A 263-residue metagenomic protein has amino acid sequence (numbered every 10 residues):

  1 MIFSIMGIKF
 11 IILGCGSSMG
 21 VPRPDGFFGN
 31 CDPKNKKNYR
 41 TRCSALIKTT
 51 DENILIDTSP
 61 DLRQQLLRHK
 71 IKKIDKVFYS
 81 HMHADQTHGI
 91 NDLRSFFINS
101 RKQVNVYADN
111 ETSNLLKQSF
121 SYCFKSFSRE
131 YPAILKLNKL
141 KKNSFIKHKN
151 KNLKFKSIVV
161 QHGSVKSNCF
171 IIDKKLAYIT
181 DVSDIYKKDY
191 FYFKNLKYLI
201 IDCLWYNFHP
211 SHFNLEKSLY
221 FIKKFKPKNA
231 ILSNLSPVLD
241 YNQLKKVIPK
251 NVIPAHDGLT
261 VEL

Functional and structural regions predicted by a protein language model:
I2-I179, K245-L263: Binuclear metal-dependent hydrolase catalytic cores
D61, H83, S183, L204 (+1 more regions): Catalytic metal-binding/acid-base residues of hydrolase active sites
H162-N168, I172-D202: Active-site-proximal loop/helix segments of hydrolase catalytic cores
Y186-L263: Binuclear metal-ion centers of metallo-dependent hydrolases, dominated by the metallo-beta-lactamase
